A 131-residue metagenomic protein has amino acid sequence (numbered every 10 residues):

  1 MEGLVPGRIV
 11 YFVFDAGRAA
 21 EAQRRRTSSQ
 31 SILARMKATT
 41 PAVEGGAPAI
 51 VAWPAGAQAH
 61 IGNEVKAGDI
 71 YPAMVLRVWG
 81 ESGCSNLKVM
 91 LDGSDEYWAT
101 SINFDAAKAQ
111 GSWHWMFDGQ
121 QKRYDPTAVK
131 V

Functional and structural regions predicted by a protein language model:
M1-G3, R8-I9, V13-A20: Short, charged beta-turn/beta-strand-edge "cap" motif at the junction between a beta-strand and an adjacent loop
P6, V10, A47-P48, Q58 (+2 more regions): Low-complexity, intrinsically disordered short peptide segments enriched in small/polar/basic residues
E21-A34, A55-A57, N63-W79: Short beta-strand-centered aromatic/proline hotspots
S29-L33, A47, A99, P126-A128: Intrinsically disordered, low-complexity regions
S31-A55: Long intrinsically disordered, low-complexity regions that are acidic and Ser/Thr-rich
I61-Y71, L76-V131: Intrinsically disordered, low-complexity, charged/polar segments
